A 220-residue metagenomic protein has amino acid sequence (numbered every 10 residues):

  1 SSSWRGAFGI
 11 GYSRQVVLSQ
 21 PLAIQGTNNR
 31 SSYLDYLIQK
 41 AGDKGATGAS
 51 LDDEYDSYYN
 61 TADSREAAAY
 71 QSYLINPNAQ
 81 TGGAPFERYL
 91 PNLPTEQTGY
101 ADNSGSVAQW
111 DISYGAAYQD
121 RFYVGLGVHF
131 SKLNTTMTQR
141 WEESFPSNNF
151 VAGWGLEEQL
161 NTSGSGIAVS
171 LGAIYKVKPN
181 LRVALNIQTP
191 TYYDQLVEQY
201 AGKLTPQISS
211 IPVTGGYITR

Functional and structural regions predicted by a protein language model:
S2-R220: Outer-membrane beta-barrel porins/channels
